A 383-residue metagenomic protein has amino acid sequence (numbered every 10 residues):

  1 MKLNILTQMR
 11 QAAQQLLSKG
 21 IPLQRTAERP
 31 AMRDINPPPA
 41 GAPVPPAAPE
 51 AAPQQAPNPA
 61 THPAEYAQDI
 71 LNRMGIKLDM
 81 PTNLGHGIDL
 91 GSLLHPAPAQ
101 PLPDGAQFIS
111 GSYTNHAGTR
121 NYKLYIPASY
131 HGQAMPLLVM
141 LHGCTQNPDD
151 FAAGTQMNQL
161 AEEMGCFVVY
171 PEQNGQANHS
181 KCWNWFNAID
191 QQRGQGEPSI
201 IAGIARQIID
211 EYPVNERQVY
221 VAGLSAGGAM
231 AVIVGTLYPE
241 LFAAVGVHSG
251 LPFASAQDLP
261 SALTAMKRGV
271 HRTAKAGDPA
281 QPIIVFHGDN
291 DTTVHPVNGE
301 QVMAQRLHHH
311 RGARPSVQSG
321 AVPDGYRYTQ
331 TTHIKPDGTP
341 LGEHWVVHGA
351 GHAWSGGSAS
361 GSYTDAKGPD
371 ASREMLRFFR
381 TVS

Functional and structural regions predicted by a protein language model:
M1-L137, T155, A222, A226 (+4 more regions): A domain-start/cap signature at the N-terminus of enzymes
K2-L6, Q11-Q15, K19-G20, Q24 (+13 more regions): Serine-hydrolase catalytic machinery in alpha/beta-hydrolase-like enzymes
S199-R206, T236, V297-E300, A304 (+2 more regions): Solvent-exposed, polar/charged alpha-helical surfaces in well-ordered, non-transmembrane soluble domains, broadly
R272-I284, H295: A structural motif
V285-H287, D291: Short beta-strand/loop motif that positions the catalytic acidic residue of the alpha/beta-hydrolase fold
T293-N298, S355: Conserved alpha/beta-hydrolase "acid-adjacent" motif
H344-S358: Active-site-adjacent mobile loop/cap segments within catalytic or ligand-binding domains
S358-R377: Catalytic loop of the DD-peptidase/beta-lactamase superfamily, centered on the K-T-G motif and neighboring
